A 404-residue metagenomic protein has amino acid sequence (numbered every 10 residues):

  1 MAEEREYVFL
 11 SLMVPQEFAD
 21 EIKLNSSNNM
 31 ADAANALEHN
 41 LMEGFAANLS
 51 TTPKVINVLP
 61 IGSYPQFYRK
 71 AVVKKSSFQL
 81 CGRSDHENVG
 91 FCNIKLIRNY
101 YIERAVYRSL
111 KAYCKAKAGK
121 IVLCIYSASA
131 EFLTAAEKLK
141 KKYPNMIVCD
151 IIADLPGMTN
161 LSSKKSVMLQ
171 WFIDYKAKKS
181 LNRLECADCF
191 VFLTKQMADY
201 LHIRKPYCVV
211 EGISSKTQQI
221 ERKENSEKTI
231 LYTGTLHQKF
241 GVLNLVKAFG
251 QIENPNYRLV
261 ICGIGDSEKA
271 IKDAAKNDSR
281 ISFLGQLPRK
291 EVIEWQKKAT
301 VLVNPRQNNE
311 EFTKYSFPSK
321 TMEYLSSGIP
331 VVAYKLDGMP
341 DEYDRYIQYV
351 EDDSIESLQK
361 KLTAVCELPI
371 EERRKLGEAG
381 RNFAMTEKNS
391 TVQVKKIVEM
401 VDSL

Functional and structural regions predicted by a protein language model:
M1-K74, K247-I252, L336: N-terminal subdomain of nucleotide-sugar transferases
V8-L10, V191, E221-F249, V260: Conserved donor-binding/catalytic core segment of Leloir-type glycosyltransferases
H39-E43, E131-T134, K138-K142, D154-P156 (+1 more regions): Membrane-proximal helix-turn-helix segments that form the acceptor-binding/catalytic region of lipid-linked
C149, G157, Q170-I220: Donor nucleotide-sugar binding/catalytic pocket of nucleotide-sugar-dependent glycosyltransferases
K269-Q296, V301: Nucleotide-activated donor-binding/catalytic signature segment of Leloir-type glycosyltransferases, i.e., the conserved
E294, I370-V401: A charged, aromatic-enriched C-terminal amphipathic alpha-helix characteristic of glycosyltransferases across folds
Q296-K314, I329: Acidic donor-binding loop of glycosyltransferase active sites
I347-E356, T363-I370: Conserved acidic donor-binding segment of nucleotide-sugar-dependent glycosyltransferases
